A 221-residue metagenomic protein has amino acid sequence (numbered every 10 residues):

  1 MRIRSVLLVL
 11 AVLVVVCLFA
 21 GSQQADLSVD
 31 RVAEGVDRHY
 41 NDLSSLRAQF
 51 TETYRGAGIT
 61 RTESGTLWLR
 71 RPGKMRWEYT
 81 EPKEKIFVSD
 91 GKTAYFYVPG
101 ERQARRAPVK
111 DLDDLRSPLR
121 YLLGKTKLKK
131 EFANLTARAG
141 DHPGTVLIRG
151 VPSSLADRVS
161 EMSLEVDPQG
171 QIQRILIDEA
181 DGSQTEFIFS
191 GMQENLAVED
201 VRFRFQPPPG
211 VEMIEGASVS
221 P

Functional and structural regions predicted by a protein language model:
M1-L10: Bacterial N-terminal signal peptides that target proteins for export
V9-C17: Bacterial N-terminal signal peptides
A20-A25: Boundary at the C-terminal end of the N-terminal hydrophobic targeting segment
D26-Y54, T60-R61, V88, V98-S160 (+2 more regions): Flexible, processing/modification-adjacent segments and terminal tails in exported/periplasmic/extracellular proteins
L43-S45, T62-S64, R70-P72, P82 (+5 more regions): Extracytoplasmic
T66-S117, T185: An acidic-aromatic
K130-A217: Gly/Pro-enriched, hydrophobic low-complexity segments that function as extracytoplasmic propeptides/linkers
